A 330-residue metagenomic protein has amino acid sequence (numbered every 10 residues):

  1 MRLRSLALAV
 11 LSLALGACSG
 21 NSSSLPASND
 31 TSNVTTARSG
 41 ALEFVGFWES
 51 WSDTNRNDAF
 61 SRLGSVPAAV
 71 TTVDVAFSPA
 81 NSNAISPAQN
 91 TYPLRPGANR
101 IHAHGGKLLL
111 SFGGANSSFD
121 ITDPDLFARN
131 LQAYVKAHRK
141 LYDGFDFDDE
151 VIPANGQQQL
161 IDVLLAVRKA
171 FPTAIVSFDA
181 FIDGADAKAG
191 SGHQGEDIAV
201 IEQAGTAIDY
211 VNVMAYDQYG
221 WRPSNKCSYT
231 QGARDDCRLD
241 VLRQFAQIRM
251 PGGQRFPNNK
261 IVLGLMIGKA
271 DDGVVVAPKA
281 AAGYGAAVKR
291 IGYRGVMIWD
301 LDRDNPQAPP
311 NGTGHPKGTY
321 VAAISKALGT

Functional and structural regions predicted by a protein language model:
M1-A7: Bacterial N-terminal signal peptides that target proteins for export
L11-S12, T230: Residue-level signal for mature regions of secreted extracellular proteins and peptides
A14-A17: C-terminal motif of bacterial Sec signal peptides marking the signal peptidase cleavage site
S19-S22: Bacterial signal peptide processing site
V34-R249, F256-A280, R290-I291, D302-G329: Chitinase-like catalytic core of GlcNAc-active glycosidases
V296-L301: Glycine-rich phosphate-binding active-site loops on the catalytic face of alpha/beta enzymes
